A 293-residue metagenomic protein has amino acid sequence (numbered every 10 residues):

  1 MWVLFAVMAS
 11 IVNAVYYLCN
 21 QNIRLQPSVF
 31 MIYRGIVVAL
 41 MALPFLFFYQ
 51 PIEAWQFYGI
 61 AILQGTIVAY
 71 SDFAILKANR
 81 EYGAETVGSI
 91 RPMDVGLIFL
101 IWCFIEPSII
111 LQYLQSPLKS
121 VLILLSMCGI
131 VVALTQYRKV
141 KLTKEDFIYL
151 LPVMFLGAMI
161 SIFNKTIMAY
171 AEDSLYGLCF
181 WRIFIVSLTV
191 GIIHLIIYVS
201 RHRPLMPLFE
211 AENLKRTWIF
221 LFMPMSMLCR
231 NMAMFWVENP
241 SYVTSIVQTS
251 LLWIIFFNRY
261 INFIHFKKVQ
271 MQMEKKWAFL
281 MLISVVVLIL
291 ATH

Functional and structural regions predicted by a protein language model:
M1-V29, T66, Y70, A74 (+6 more regions): Glycine-/small-residue-enriched transmembrane alpha-helix faces in small-molecule transporters and effluxers
M8, I32-R34, L63, I90-M93 (+4 more regions): Hydrophobic core positions of alpha-helical segments in small-molecule transporters and transporter systems
A14-L25, A69-G88, V131-L142, I193-M206 (+1 more regions): C-terminal ends of transmembrane helices
L25-F30, A74-M93, A171-G177, L228-T249 (+1 more regions): Structural motif at transmembrane-helix junctions in multi-pass transporters
G35-A42, M93, L97-F104, L114-Y137 (+1 more regions): Hydrophobic transmembrane alpha-helices of multi-pass small-molecule transport proteins
V37-A42, I90-I109, I185-T189, I193 (+3 more regions): Alpha-helical transmembrane segments of compact multi-pass small-molecule transporters, enriched in specific families
V38-F57, C103, P107-I110, I130-K141 (+4 more regions): Membrane-interface helix-cap regions at the ends of transmembrane helices in multi-pass membrane proteins
A211-E212, R259-M281: Interfacial loop-to-transmembrane junctions
